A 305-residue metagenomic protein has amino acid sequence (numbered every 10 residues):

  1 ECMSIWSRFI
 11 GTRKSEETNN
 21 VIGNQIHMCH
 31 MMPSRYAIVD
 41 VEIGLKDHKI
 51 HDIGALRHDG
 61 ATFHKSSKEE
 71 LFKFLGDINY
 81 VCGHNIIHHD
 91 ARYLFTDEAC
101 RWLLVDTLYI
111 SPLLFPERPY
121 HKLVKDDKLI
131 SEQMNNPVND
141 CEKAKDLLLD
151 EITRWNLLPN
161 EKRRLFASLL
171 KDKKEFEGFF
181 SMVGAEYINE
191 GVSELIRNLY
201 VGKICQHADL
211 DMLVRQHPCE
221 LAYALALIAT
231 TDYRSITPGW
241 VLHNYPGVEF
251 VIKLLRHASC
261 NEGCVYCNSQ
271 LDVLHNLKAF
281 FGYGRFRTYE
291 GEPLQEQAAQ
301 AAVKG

Functional and structural regions predicted by a protein language model:
S4-S34, D106: N-terminal accessory regions of nucleic-acid-interacting proteins
S34, I50-H51: Repetitive beta-architecture junctions, highlighting loop-to-beta-strand starts across blade-like repeats
S34-G44: Two-metal-ion RNase H-like nuclease active-site motif
D47, G54-W155: Conserved DEDDh/DEDDy metal-dependent 3′-5′ exonuclease domain
L123-R215, C219, A224-L225: Acidic, Mg2+-coordinating catalytic module of metal-dependent nucleases/exonucleases that use a two-metal-ion mechanism
C219-G282: Interdomain "pre-motor" coupling segment immediately N-terminal to P-loop NTPase/helicase cores
V273-G305: Conserved pre-motif I regulatory segment
